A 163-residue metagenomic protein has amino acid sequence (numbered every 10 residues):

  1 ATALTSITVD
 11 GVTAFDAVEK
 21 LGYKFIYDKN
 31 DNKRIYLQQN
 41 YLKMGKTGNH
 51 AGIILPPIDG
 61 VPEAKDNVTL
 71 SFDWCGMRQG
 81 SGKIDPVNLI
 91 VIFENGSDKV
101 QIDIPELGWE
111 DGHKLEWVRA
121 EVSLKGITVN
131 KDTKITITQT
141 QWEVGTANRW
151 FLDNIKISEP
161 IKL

Functional and structural regions predicted by a protein language model:
A1-Y41: Extracellular glycan-recognition surfaces and repeat-rich motifs
L37-G52, W109-K114: Extracellular beta-rich ligand/substrate-recognition surface
M44-D66, V118-E121: Short beta-strands within extracellular/lumenal beta-sheet-rich domains
N49, Q141-P160: Extracellular carbohydrate recognition
V61-A64, C75-D85, E143-G145: Extended, low-complexity, turn-rich repeat/linker tracts enriched in Gly/Pro/Ser/Thr and Asp/Glu that occur
P86-N95: Short, surface-exposed beta-strand/strand-loop-strand elements in extracellular ectodomains
D98-T128: Extracellular carbohydrate recognition and processing domains and analogous Trp-centered ligand-binding platforms
G126-T138: Noncatalytic modules at the cell exterior or secretory-pathway interfaces, chiefly beta-strand-rich lectin/adhesion
